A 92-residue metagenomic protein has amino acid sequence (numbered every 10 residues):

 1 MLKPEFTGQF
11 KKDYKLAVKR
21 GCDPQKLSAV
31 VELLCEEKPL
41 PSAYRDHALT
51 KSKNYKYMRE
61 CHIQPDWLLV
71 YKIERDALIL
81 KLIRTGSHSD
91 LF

Functional and structural regions predicted by a protein language model:
M1-P65, E74-L80, S89-F92: Basic, Lys/Arg-enriched alpha-helical interface segments
L82-R84: Catalytic Cys-His active-site segments of thiol-dependent hydrolases/isopeptidases
